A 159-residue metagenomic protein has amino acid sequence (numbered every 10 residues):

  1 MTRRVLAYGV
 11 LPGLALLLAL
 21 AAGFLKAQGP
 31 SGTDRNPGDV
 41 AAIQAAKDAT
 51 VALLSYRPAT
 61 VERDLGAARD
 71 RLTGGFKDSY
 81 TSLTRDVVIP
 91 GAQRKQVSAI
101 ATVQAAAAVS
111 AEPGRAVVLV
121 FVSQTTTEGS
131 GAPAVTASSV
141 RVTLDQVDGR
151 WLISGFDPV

Functional and structural regions predicted by a protein language model:
M1-S55: Juxtamembrane and targeting peptides
P37-Q93: Core segments of small alpha/beta cavity-forming domains
T84, V120-Q124, D157-P158: A mature extracytoplasmic/lumenal domain signature
Q93-E128: Surface-exposed, charged secondary-structure patches
A108-V109, A132-A134, T143: Short secondary-structure boundary/capping segments
T127-E128, T136-V142: Low-complexity, intrinsically disordered Gly/Pro/Thr-rich segments
G129-A134, S154: Solvent-exposed, non-transmembrane alpha-helical starts
S139-V159: Short beta-strand edge/turn micro-motifs at domain boundaries
